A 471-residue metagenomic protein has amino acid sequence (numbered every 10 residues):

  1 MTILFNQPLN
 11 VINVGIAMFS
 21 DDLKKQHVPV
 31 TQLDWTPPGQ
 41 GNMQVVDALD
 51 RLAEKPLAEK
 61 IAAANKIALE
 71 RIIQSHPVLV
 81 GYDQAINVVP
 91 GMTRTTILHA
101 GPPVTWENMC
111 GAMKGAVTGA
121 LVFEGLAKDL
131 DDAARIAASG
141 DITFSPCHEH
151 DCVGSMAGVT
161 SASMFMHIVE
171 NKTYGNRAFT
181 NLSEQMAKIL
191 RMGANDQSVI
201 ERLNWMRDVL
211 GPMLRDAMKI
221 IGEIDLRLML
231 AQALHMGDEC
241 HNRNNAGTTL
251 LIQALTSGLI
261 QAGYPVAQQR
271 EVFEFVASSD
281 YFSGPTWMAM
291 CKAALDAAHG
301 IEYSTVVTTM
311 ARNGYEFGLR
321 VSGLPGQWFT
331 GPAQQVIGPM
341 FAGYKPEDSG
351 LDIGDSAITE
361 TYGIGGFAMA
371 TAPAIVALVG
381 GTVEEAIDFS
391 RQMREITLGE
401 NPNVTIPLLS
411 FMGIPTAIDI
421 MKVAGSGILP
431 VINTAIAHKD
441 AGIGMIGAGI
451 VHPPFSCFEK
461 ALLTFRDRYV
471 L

Functional and structural regions predicted by a protein language model:
T2-L471: Anaerobic metallocofactor- and corrinoid-dependent redox/one-carbon enzyme cores, especially those from methanogenesis
